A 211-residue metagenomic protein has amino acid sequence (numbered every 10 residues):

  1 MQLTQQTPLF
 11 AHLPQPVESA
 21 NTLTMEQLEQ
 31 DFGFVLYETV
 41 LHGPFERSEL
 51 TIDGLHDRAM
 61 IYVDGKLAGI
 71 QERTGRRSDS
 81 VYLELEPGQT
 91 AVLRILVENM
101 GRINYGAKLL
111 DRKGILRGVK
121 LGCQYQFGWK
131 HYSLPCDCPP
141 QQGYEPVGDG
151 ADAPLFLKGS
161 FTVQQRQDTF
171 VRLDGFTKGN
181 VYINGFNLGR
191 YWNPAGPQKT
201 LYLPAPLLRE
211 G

Functional and structural regions predicted by a protein language model:
M1-R112, Y125, Q142-P146, P204 (+1 more regions): Carbohydrate-binding surfaces of carbohydrate-active enzymes
E29-H42, A151-Q164, Q198-L201: Short beta-strands within extracellular/lumenal beta-sheet-rich domains
R47-V63, L93-I95, F161-I183, Y191: Aromatic-lined ligand-binding clefts that engage carbohydrates, nucleic acids, or primary amines
G101-P139, I183: Exposed low-complexity, polar/acidic, P/S/T/G-rich flexible segments that act as propeptides, protease-susceptible
L109, V181-I183, L188-G211: Active-site pocket scaffolds in enzymes
G122-Q164: Compositionally biased low-complexity segments at domain edges in trafficked proteins and select soluble regulators
